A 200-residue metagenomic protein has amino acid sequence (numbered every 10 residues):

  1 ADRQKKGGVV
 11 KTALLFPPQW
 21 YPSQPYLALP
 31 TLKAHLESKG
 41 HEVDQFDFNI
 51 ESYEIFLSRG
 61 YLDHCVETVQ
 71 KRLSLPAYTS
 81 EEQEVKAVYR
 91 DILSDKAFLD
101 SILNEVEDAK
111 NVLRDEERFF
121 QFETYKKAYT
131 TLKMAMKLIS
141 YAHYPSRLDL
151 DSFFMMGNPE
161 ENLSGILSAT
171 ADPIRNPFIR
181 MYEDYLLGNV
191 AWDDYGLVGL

Functional and structural regions predicted by a protein language model:
K5-L200: A short, structured N-terminal alpha-helical element that caps or precedes a catalytic domain
